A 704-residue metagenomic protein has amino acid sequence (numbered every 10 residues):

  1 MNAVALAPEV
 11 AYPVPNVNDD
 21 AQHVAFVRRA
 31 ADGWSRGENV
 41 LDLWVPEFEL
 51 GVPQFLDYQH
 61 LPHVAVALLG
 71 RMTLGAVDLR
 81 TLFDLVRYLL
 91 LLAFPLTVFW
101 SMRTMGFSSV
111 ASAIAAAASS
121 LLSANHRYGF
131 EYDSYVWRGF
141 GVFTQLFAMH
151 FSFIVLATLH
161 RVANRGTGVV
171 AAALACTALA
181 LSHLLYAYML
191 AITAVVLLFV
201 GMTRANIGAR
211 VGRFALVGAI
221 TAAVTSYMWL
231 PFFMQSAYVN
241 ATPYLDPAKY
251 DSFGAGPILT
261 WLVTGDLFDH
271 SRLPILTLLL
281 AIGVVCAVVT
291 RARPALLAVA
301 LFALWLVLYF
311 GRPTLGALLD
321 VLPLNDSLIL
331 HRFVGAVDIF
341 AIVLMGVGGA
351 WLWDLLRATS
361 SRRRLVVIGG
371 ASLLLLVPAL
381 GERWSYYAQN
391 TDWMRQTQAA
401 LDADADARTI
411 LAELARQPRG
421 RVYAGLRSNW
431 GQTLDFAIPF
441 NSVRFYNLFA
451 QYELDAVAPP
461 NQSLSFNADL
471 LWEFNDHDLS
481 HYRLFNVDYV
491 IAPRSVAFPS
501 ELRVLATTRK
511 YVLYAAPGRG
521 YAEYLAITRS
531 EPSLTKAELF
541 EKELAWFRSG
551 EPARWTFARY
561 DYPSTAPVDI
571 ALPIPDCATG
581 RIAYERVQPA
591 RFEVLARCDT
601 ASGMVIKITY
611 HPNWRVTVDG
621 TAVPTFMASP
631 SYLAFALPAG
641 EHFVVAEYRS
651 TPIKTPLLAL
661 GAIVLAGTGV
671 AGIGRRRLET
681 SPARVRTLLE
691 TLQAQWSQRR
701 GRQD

Functional and structural regions predicted by a protein language model:
M1-Q398, T409, P418, Y489-A492 (+2 more regions): Membrane-embedded transmembrane-helix bundle of lipid-linked glycan/lipid transferases
D19, G33-W34, H60, V77 (+7 more regions): Extracytoplasmic
P62, L190-I192, R357, A515-G518 (+5 more regions): Generic alpha-helical secondary structure signal
L68, G141, A205, P247-A248 (+8 more regions): Glycine-rich loops and low-complexity Gly/Arg-rich segments that provide flexible linkers or classic glycine-based
L301-L304, G420, W614, T621-V623: A structural micro-motif
F340, P517-R519, P638-G640: Short loop segments at secondary-structure junctions
Y610-N613, V618-A662: Beta-strand-rich ligand-recognition modules
